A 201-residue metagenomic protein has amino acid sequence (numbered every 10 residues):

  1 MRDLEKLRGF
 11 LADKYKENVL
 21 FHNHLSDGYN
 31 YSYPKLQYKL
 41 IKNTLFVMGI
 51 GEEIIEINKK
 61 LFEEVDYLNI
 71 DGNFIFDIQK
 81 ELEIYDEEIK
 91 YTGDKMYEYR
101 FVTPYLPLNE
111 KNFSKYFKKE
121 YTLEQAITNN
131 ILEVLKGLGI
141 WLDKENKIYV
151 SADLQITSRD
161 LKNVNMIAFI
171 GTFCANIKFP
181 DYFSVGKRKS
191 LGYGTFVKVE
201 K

Functional and structural regions predicted by a protein language model:
M1-K201: RNA-interacting cores
